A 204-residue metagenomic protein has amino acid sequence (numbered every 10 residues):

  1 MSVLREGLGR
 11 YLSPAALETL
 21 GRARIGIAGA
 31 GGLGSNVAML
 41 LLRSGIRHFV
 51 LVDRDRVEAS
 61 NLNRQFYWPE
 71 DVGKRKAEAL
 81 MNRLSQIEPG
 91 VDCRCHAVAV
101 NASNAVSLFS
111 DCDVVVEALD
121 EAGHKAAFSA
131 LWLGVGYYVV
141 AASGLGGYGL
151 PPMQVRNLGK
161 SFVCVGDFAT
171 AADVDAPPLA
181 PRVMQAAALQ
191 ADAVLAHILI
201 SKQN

Functional and structural regions predicted by a protein language model:
M1-I25: N-terminal charged helix/coil linker that caps or initiates catalytic domains
G21-L42, V50-D53: Glycine-rich adenosine-cofactor-binding loop
G21-R24, V106-V114, A118-N204: Glycine-rich phosphate/adenylate-binding loop
R24, R47-F49, D92, Y138: Residues at the starts of beta-strands that form the adenosine-phosphate
G32-L33, I46, R56, A122-G123: Residue-level detector of alpha-helix initiation sites
F49-R54, V165-D167: Non-cysteine beta-strand/loop elements that form the S-adenosyl-L-methionine
L51-I87: Glycine-rich phosphate-binding loop and adjoining beta1-alpha1-beta2 segment of Rossmann-like nucleotide-binding folds
R75-C112, L119-A122: A structured beta-alpha segment of the ubiquitous adenosine-cofactor-binding alpha/beta core
